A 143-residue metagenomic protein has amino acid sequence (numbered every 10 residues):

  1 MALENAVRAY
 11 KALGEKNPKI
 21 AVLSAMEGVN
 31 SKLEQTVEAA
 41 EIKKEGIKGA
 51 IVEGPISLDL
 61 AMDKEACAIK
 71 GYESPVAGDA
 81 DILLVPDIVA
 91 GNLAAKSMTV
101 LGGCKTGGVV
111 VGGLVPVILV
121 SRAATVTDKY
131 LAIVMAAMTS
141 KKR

Functional and structural regions predicted by a protein language model:
M1-E15: Active-site glycine-rich loop that binds ribose-phosphate moieties when present
A12-K16, K44-I47, S74-G78, L101-G102 (+1 more regions): Solvent-exposed alpha-helices and their adjacent loops that cap or buttress functional pockets in soluble metabolic
G14-I20, I47-P55, K142-R143: Flexible, glycine/charged-enriched surface loops at secondary-structure junctions
A21-M26, I118-L119: Short glycine-rich or small-residue beta-strand-to-loop segments that form or flank ligand, phosphate, metal/Fe-S
A25-S31, Q35-D81: Active-site rim loops that border cofactor/substrate pockets in soluble metabolic enzymes
A77, D81-A94: A cross-taxonomic marker for long C-terminal extensions/tails that follow the last structured domain
A90, A94-S97, G103-R143: C-terminal functional extensions of proteins
